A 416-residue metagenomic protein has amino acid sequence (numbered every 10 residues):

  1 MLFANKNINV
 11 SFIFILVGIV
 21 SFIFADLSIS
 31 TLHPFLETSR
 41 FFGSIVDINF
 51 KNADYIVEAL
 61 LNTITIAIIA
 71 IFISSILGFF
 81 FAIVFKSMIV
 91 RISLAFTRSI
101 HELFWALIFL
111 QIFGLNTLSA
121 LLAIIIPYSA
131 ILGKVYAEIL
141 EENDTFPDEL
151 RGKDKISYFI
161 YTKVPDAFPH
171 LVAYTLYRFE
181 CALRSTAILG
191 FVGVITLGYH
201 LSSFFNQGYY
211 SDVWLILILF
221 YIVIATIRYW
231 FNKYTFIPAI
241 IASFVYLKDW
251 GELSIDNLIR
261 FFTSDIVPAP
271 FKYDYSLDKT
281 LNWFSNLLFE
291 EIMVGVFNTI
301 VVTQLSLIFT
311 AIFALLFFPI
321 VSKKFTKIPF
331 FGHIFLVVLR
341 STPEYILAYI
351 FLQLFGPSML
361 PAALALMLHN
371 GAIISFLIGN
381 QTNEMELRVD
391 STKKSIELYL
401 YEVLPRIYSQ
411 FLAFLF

Functional and structural regions predicted by a protein language model:
M1-V84, M88-R91, F220-H333: N-terminal, non-cleaved signal-anchor transmembrane helix
I19-L32, R98, A106-G114, Y177-E180 (+3 more regions): A structural signal for multi-pass alpha-helical bundles of membrane permease subunits that mediate small-molecule
T31, R40-D47, M88-I89, S99-A106 (+9 more regions): Transmembrane alpha-helices and adjacent helix-loop boundaries
E58-A70, L94-R98, E102, A137 (+9 more regions): Alpha-helical transmembrane segments of multi-pass membrane proteins
E58-I66, H101-I131, E290-T303, R340-S375: Loop-to-helix entry region at the N-terminal start of transmembrane alpha-helices in multi-pass membrane transporters
F80-I108, E138-I139, F297, L316-F351 (+1 more regions): Cytoplasmic-entry segments and transmembrane alpha-helices of multi-pass inner-membrane transporters
T117-R178, A182-S185, P357-F416: Membrane-cytosol interface at the C-terminal ends of specific transmembrane alpha-helices in multi-pass membrane
L197-N232: Hydrophobic alpha-helical transmembrane segments of polytopic membrane proteins
